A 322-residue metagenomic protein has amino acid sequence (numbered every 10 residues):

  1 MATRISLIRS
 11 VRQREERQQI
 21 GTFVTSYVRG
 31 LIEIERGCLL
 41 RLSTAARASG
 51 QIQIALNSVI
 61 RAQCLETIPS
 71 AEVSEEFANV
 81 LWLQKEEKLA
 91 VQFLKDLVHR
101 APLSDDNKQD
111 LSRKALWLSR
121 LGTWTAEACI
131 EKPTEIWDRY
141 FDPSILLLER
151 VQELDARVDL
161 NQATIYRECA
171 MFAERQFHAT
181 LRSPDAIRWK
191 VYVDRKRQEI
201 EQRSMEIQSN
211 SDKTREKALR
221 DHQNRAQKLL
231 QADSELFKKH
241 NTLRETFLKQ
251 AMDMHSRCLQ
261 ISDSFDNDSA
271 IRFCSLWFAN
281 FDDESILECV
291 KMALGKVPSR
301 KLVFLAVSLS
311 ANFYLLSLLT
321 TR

Functional and structural regions predicted by a protein language model:
M1-R322: Extended alpha-helical assembly domains of large eukaryotic scaffold proteins
